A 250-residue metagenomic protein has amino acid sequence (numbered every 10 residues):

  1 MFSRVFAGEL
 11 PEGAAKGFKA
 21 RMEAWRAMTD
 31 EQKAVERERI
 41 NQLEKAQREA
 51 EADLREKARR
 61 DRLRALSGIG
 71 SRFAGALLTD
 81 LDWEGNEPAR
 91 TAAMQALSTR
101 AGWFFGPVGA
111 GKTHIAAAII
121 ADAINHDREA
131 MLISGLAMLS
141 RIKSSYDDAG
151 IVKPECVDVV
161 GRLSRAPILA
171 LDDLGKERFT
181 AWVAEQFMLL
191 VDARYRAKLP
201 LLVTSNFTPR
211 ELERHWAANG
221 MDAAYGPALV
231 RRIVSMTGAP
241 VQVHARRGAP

Functional and structural regions predicted by a protein language model:
M1-P88, P240, P250: A short, basic N-terminal segment
E87-L97: Pre-Walker A adenine-sensing motif
R90-T91, I124-R165: Short glycine-rich substrate-engagement loop in P-loop NTPases that contacts/grips substrate
T99-A117: Walker A/P-loop nucleotide-binding motif
H114-D127: P-loop NTPase Walker A phosphate-binding motif
R128-E129, R165-I168, A197-V203: Loop/turn-to-beta-strand initiation segments
M138-R141, S145-Y146, L174-P250: Replace "adjacent to P-loop NTPase cores in ATP/GTP-dependent enzymes" with "adjacent to NTP-binding cores
